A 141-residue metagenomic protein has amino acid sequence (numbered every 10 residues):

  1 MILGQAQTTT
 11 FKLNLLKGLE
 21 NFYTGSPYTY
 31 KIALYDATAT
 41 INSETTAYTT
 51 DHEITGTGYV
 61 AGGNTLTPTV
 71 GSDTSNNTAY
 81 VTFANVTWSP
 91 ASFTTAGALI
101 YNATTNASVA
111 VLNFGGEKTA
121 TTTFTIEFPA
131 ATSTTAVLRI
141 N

Functional and structural regions predicted by a protein language model:
M1-A96, A103-N141: Small cysteine-rich, disulfide-bonded extracellular modules of the LU/uPAR three-finger superfamily and closely related
